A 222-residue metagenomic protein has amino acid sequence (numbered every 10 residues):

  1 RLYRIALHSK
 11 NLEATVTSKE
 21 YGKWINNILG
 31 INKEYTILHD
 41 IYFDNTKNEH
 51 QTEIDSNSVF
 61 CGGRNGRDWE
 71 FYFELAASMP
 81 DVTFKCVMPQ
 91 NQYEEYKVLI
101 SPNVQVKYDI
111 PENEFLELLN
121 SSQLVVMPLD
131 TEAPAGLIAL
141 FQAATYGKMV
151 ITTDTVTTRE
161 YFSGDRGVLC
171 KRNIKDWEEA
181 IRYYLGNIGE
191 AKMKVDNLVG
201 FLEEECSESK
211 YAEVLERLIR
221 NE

Functional and structural regions predicted by a protein language model:
K10-K33: A short, active-site helix/loop in glycosyltransferases that binds the activated sugar's phosphate group
E20-Y21, I37-K47, Q90-Y93: Short beta-strand->alpha-helix junction loop in the catalytic core of nucleotide-activated group-transfer enzymes
Q51-L99, D109-E112: Conserved catalytic-core segment of nucleotide-activated headgroup transferases in glycan assembly
Q90, V104-L119, D130, P134: Conserved active-site histidine-acidic residue motif and adjacent donor-binding/catalytic loop of glycosyltransferases
L116, I138-T145, V156-E160: Short alpha-helical segment that forms part of, or immediately flanks, the ligand-binding pocket in carbohydrate-active
L124-V126, T145-T152: Short hydrophobic beta-strand element within catalytic cores of glycosyltransferases and related nucleotide-activated
G164-K175, Y183-G189: Conserved acidic donor-binding segment of nucleotide-sugar-dependent glycosyltransferases
G186-I219: A charged, aromatic-enriched C-terminal amphipathic alpha-helix characteristic of glycosyltransferases across folds
